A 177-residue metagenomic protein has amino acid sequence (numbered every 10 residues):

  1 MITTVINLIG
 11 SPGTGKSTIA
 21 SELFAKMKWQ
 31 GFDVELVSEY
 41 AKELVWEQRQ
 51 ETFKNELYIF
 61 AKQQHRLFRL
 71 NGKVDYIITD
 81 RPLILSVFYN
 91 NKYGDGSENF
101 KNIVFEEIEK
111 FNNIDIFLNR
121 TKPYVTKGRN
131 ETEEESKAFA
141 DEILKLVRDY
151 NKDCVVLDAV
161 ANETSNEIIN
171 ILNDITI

Functional and structural regions predicted by a protein language model:
M1-T3: Phosphate-binding P-loop
L8: Hydrophobic anchor at the beta1->P-loop junction of P-loop NTPases
G13: Walker A (P-loop) phosphate-binding loop of P-loop NTPases
K16: Conserved lysine of the Walker
I19: Hydrophobic positions on the alpha1 helix immediately C-terminal to the Walker A/P-loop
F24-H65: Conserved substrate/cofactor phosphate-moiety recognition/catalytic segment in nucleotide-dependent phosphotransferases
R49-S97: Conserved nucleotide-sensing/catalytic segment adjacent to the nucleotide-binding pocket in NTP-handling enzymes
Y93-N170, T176: A glycine- and Lys/Arg-enriched "phosphate-lid" helix/loop adjacent to the NTP-binding pocket of small-molecule kinases
